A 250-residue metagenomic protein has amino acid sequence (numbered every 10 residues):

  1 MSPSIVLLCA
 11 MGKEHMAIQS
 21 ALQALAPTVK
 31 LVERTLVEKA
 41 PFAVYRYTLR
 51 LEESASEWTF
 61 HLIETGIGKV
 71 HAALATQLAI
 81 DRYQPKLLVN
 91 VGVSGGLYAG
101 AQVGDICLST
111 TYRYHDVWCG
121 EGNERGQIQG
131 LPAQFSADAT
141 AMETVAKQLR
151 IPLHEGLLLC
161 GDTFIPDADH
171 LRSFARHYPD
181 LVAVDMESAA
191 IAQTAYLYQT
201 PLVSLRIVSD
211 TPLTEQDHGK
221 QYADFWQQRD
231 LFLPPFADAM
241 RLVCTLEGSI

Functional and structural regions predicted by a protein language model:
S2-Q77: N-terminal short beta-loop-beta anion/metal-coordinating cradle
P3-S4, P85-K86, L181: Local beta-strand N-terminus motif with an aromatic residue
A21-T28, R82, Q102-R113: A glycine- and small-aliphatic-rich helix-loop capping segment at beta-alpha/alpha-beta transitions that lines
T76, Q84-V89, A195: Proline-aspartate-enriched helix->loop->beta-strand connector
G96-Y178: Mid-sequence, gly/pro-rich, charge-dense loop/helix-turn segments that line enzyme active sites
F164-K220: A C-terminal functional module that forms or caps the active site or interfaces directly with catalytic machinery
L202, I207-I250: Regulatory input/activation interfaces that engage signals or partners
